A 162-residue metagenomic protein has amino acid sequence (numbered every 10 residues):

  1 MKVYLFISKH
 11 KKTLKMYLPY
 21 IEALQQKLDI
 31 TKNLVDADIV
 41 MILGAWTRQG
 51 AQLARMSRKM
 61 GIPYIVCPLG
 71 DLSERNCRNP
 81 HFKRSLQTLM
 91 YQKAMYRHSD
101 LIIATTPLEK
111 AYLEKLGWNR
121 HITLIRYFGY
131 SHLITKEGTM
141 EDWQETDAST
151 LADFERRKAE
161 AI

Functional and structural regions predicted by a protein language model:
M1-V35: N-terminal subdomain of nucleotide-sugar transferases
M16-Y17, L43, Q49, A104-T106 (+1 more regions): Replace "coordinates the UDP/GDP/TDP-sugar" with "coordinates nucleotide-activated sugar donors
I39-M41, A54-E74, I103, T123: Active-site proximal beta-strand in glycosyltransferases
R48-A51, K110-A111: Short, well-ordered alpha-helical microsegments
K59, R84-I102: Membrane-proximal helix-turn-helix segments that form the acceptor-binding/catalytic region of lipid-linked
Y64-F82, H98-L101, Y130-H132: A short, histidine- and acid-enriched strand-loop-helix "catalytic/donor-clamping" loop that lines the nucleotide-sugar
R97-I122, G129-I134: A short, active-site helix/loop in glycosyltransferases that binds the activated sugar's phosphate group
E114, G129-F154: Acidic anion/phosphate-binding donor-loop and adjacent secondary structure in glycosyltransferase catalytic cores
